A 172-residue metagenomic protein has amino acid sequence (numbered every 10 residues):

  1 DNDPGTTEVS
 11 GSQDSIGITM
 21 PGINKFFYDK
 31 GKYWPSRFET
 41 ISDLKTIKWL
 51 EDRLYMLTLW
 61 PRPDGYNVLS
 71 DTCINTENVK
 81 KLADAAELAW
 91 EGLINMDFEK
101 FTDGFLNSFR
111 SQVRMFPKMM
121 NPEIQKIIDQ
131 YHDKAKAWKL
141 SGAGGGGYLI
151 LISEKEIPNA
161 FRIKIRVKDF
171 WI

Functional and structural regions predicted by a protein language model:
D1-V9, Q13-A143, I150-I172: C-terminal nucleotide
